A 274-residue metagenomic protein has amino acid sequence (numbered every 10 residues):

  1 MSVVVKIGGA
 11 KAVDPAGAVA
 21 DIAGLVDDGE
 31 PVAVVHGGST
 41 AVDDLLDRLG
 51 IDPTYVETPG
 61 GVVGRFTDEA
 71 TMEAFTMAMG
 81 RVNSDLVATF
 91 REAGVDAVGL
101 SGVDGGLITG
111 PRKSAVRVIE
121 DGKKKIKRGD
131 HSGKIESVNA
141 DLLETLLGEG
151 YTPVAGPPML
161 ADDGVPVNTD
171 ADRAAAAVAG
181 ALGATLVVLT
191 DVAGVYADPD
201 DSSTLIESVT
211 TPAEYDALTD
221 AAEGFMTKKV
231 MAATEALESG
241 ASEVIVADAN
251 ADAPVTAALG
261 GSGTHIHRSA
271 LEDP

Functional and structural regions predicted by a protein language model:
S2-P59, T71-P274: C-terminal catalytic "cap/lid" subdomain
V63-T67: Glycine-rich active-site loop/strand segments that organize a redox cofactor
